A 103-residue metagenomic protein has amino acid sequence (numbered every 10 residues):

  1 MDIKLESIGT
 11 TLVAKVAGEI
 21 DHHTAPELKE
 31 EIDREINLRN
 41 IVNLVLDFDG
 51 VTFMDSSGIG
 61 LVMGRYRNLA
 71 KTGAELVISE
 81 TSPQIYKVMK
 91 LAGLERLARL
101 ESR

Functional and structural regions predicted by a protein language model:
D2-E30: STAS-typified acidic loop motif
H22-A98: Amphipathic alpha-helical interaction surfaces in cytosolic regulatory modules
R99-R103: Short acidic-hydrophobic, aromatic-tinged amphipathic segments that line or gate anion-handling sites
